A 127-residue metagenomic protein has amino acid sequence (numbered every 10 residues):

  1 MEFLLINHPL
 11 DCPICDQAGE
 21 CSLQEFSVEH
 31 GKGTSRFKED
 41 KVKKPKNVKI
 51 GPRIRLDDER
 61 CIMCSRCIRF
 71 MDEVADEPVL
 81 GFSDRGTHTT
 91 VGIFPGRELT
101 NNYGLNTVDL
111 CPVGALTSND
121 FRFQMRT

Functional and structural regions predicted by a protein language model:
M1-T127: Fe-S ferredoxin-like electron-transfer domains and their immediately adjacent linker/connector regions across
